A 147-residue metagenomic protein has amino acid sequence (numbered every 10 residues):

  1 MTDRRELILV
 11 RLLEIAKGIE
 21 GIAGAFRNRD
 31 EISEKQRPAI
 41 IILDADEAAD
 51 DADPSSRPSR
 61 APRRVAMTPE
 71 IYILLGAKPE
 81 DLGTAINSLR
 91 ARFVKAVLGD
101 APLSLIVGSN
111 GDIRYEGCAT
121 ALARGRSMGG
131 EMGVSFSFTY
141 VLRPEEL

Functional and structural regions predicted by a protein language model:
M1-R37, D46-L147: Charged, amphipathic alpha-helical segments and their flanking helix caps
I42: Two-metal-ion RNase H-like nuclease active-site motif
